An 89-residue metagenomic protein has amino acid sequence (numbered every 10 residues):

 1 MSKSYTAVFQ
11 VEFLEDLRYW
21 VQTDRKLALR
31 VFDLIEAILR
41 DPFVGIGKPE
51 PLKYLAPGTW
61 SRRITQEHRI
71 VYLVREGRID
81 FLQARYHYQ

Functional and structural regions predicted by a protein language model:
M1-T6, E12-D33, I46, L52 (+1 more regions): Enriched for short, Lys/Arg-rich terminal
